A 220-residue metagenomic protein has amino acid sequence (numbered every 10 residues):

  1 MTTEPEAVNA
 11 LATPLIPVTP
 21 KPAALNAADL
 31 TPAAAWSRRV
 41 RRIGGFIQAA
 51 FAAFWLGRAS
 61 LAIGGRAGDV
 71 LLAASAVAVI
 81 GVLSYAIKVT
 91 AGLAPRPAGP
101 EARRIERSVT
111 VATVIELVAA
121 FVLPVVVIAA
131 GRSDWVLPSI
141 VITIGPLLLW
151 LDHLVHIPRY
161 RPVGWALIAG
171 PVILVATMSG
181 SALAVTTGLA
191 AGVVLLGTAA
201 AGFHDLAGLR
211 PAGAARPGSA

Functional and structural regions predicted by a protein language model:
T2-S37, R216: Short, Lys/Arg-rich, polar N-terminal cytosolic tail immediately upstream of the first transmembrane signal-anchor
R38-A59, A166: The first (N-terminal) embedded transmembrane alpha-helix
F51-F54, E106-L117, W165-M178: Small-residue-rich segments of transmembrane alpha-helices in multi-pass membrane proteins, especially helix faces
F54-V109: Selected alpha-helical membrane-embedding segments in polytopic membrane proteins
G57-L71, L123-W135, A176-V185: Helix-coil boundary and interhelical linker segments in multi-pass alpha-helical membrane proteins
A76-S84, I142-L151, G192-G202: Alpha-helical transmembrane segments and their membrane-interface exit regions
F121-W165: Membrane-proximal helix-loop-helix units in multi-pass membrane proteins
Y160-A220: Terminal transmembrane helical module of multi-pass membrane proteins
